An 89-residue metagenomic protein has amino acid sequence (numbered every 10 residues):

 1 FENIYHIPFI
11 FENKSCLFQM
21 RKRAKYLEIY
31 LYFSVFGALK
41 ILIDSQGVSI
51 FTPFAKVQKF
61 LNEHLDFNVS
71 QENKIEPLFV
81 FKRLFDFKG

Functional and structural regions predicted by a protein language model:
F1-G89: Intrinsically disordered, low-complexity terminal tails
